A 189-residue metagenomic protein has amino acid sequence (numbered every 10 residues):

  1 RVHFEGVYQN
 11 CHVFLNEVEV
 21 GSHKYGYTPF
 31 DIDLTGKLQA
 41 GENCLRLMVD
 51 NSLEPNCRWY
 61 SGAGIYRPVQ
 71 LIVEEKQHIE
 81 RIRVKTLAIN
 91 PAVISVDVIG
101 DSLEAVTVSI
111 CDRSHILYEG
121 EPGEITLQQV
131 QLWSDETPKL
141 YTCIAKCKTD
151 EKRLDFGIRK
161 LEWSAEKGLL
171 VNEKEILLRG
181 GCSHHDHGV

Functional and structural regions predicted by a protein language model:
R1-H3, Y8-K24, K76-K85, E151-V189: Active-site-adjacent substrate/metal-binding segments within catalytic domains of carbohydrate-active enzymes
R1-I79, D101-L103: Accessory beta-strand-rich segments of carbohydrate-active enzymes
V2, V13, I32, L47 (+7 more regions): Preference for bulky hydrophobic residues occupying beta-strand positions in well-ordered beta-sheet regions
G26, A88-A92, E119-E121: Ser/Thr- and Asn-enriched, surface-exposed coil loops between beta-strands
L38-E42, D97-A165: Extended acidic/polar, glycine-enriched regions that form or flank non-catalytic beta-rich accessory modules
E54-C57, V130-S134, G188-V189: A generic structural signal for short coil/turn motifs at secondary-structure boundaries
S61-G62, E75, T137, T149 (+1 more regions): Extracytoplasmic/secreted proteins and extracellular or luminal domains
E75-S102: Surface beta-strand/loop "capping" patches
